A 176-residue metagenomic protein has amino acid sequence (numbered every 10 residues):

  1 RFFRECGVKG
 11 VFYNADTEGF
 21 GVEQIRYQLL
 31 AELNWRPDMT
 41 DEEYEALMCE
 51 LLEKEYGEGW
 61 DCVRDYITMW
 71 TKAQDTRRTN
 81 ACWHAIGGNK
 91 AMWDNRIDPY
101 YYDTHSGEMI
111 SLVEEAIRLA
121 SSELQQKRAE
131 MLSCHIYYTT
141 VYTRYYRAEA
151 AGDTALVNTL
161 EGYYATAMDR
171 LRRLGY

Functional and structural regions predicted by a protein language model:
R1, A31-L33: Short, low-complexity, polar/charged sequence segments that are solvent-exposed and flexible
R1-V11: Catalytic-core region of carbohydrate-active enzymes that cleave or remodel glycosidic bonds
C6-V8, L33-Y176: Catalytic domains of carbohydrate-active enzymes that cleave complex glycans
V11-E18: Short acidic/histidine-rich active-site segments
G21-L30: Histidine/acidic-residue-rich catalytic or RNA/ligand-binding cores of hydrolases and nuclease-related proteins
